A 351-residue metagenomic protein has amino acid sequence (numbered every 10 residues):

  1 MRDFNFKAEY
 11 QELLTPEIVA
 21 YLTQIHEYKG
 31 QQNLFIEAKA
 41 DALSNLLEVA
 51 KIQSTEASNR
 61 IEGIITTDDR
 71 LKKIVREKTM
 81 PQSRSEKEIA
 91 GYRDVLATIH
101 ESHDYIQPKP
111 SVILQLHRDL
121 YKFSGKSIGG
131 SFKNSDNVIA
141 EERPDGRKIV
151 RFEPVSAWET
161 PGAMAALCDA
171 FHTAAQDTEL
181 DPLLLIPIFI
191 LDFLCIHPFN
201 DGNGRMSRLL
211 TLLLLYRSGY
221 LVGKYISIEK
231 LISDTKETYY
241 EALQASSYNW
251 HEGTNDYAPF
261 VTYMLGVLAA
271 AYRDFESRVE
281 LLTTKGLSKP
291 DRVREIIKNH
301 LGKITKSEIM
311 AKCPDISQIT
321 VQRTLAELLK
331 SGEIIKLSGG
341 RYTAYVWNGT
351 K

Functional and structural regions predicted by a protein language model:
M1-K351: FIC/Doc superfamily catalytic core
